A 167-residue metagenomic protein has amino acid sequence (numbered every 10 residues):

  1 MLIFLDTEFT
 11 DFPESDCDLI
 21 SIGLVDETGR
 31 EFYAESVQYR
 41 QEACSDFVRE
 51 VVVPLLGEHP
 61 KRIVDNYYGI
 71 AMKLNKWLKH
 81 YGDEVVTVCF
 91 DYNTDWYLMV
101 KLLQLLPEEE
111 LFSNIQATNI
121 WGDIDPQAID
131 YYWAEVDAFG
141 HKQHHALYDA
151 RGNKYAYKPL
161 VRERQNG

Functional and structural regions predicted by a protein language model:
L2-I3, T10-F90, T94: Conserved non-catalytic scaffold segment of RNase H-like nuclease domains
T7-S15, L19-I22, D137-A138, G152 (+1 more regions): Hydrophobic, well-ordered secondary-structure scaffolds
V25, Q104-E108, R162: Short, surface-exposed basic-aromatic patches at helix termini and helix-loop junctions that form
Y39-C44, R49, V53, I115-G152: Active-site-proximal helix-loop-helix substrate-binding element of RNase H-like nuclease domains
T87, Y92, L98, W133-G167: Acidic, Mg2+-coordinating catalytic module of metal-dependent nucleases/exonucleases that use a two-metal-ion mechanism
T94-N114: Substrate-recognition/cap helix-loop segment adjacent to the acidic, metal-dependent catalytic center of Asp-based
F112-A117, G167: Short alpha-helical "patches" and their helix-cap loops
